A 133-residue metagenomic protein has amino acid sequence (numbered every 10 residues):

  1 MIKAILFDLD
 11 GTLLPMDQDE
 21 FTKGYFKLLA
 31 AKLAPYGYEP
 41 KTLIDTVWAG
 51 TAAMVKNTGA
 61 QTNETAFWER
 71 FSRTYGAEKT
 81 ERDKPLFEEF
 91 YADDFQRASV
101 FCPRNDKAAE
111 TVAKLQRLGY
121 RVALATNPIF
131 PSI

Functional and structural regions predicted by a protein language model:
M1-F7, T12-T46: Active-site neighborhood of HAD-like aspartate-dependent phosphohydrolases
M16-D17, V55, R97-S99: Short, contiguous strand/loop micro-motifs
D19-T22, Q61, F101: Flexible, glycine- and charge-enriched loops at secondary-structure boundaries
G24-L28, R70, E110: Alpha-helical elements of Rossmann-like donor-binding domains used by nucleotide-donor carbohydrate transfer enzymes
G37, G76, Q116-G119: Glycine-centered loop/turn motif at secondary-structure junctions
I44-A92: A metal-dependent, Asp-based hydrolase signature
L86-P103, A108-I133: Substrate-recognition element of Asp-dependent hydrolases with the DxDx(T/V) motif
